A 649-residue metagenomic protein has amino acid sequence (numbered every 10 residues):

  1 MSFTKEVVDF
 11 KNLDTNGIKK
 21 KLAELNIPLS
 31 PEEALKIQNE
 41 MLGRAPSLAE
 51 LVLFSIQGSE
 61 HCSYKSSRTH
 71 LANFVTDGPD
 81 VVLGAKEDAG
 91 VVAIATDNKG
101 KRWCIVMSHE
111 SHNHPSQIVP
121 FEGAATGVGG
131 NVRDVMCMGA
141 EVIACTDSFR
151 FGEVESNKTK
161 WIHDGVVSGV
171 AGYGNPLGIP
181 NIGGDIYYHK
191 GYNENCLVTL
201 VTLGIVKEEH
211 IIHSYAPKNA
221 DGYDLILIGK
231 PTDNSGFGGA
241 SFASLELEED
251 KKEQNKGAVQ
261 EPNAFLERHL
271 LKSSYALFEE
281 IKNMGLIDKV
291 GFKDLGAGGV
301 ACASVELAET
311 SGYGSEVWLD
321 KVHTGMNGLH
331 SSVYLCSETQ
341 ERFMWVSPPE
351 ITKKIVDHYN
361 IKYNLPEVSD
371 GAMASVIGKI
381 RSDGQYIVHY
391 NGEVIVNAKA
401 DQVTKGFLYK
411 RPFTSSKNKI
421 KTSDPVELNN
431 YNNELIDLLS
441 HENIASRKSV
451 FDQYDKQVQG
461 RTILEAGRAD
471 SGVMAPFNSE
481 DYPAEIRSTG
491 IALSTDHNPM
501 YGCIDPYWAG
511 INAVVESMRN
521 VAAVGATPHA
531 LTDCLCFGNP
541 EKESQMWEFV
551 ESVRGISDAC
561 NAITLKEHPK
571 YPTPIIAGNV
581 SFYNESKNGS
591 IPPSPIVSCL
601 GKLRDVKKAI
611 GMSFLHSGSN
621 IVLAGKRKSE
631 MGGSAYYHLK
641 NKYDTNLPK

Functional and structural regions predicted by a protein language model:
M1-K649: Glycine/proline-enriched, intrinsically flexible loops and inter-domain linkers
